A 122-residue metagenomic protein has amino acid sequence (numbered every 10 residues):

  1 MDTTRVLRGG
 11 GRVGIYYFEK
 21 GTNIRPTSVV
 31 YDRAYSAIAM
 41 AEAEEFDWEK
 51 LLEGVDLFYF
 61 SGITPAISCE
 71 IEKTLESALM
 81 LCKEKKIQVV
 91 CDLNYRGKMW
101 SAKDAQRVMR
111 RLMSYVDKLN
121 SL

Functional and structural regions predicted by a protein language model:
M1-G62: Conserved N-terminal subdomain of the carbohydrate kinase-like
L57, I63-L122: Conserved beta-alpha-beta core of the PfkB/ribokinase-like small-molecule kinase fold
